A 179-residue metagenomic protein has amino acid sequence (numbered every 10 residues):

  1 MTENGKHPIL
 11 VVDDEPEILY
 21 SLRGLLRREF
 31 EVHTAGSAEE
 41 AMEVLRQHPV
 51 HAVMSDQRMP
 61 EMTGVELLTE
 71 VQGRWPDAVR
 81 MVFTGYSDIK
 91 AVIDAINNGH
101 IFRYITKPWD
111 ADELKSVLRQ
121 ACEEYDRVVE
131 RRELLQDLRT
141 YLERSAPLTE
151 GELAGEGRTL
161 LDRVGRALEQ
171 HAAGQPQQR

Functional and structural regions predicted by a protein language model:
N4-H7, P16-T34: Two-component/phosphorelay signaling modules centered on CheY-like receiver
T34-E43, G64: Helix N-cap/capping motif at the beta->alpha junctions
H48-M54: Active-site beta3 strand of CheY-like receiver
D56, T84: Active-site residues of response regulator receiver
M59: Receiver (REC) domain active-site loop signature in two-component systems and cognate sites in sensor histidine kinases
E66, S87-Y104: Alpha4 helix (beta4-alpha4-beta5 surface) of REC/receiver domains from two-component response regulators
S87-D88, W109-L118, C122: C-terminal output helix
E133-R179: C-terminal output/effector regions of signal-responsive regulators
